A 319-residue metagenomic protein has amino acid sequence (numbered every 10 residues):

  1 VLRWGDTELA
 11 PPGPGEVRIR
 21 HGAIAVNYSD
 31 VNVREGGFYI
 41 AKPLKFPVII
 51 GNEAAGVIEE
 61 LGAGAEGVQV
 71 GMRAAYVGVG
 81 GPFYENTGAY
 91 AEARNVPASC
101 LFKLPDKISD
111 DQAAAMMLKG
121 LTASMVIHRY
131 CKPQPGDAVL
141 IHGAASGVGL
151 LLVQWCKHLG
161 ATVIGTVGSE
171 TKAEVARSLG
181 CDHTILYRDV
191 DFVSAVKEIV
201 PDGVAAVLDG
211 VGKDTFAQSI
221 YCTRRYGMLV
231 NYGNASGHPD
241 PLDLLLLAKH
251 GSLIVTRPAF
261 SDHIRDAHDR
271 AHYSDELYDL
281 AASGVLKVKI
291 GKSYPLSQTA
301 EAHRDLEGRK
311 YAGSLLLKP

Functional and structural regions predicted by a protein language model:
E8-V26, F38-G80, G88: Glycine-rich beta-strand-centered segment in the early N-terminal region that forms part of a ligand/cofactor-binding
G67, Y76-G143: NAD(P)H dinucleotide-binding glycine-rich loop of Rossmann-like/cofactor-binding domains, especially the beta1-alpha1
A75, L140, A205-L208, V230: N-terminal Rossmann-like NAD(P) cofactor-binding module of classical short-chain dehydrogenase/reductase
A113-V190: Mid-domain Rossmann-like dinucleotide-binding core that forms the NAD(H)/NADP(H) cofactor-binding site
L159, V167, D214-L286, P319: Glycine-rich phosphate-binding loop and adjacent beta-alpha segment of Rossmann(oid) nucleotide-cofactor-binding
D191-P201: Short amphipathic alpha-helix with an adjacent loop that forms part of the alpha/beta core around
S283-K292, A300-P319: C-terminal capping/lid region of NAD(P)-dependent oxidoreductase domains
